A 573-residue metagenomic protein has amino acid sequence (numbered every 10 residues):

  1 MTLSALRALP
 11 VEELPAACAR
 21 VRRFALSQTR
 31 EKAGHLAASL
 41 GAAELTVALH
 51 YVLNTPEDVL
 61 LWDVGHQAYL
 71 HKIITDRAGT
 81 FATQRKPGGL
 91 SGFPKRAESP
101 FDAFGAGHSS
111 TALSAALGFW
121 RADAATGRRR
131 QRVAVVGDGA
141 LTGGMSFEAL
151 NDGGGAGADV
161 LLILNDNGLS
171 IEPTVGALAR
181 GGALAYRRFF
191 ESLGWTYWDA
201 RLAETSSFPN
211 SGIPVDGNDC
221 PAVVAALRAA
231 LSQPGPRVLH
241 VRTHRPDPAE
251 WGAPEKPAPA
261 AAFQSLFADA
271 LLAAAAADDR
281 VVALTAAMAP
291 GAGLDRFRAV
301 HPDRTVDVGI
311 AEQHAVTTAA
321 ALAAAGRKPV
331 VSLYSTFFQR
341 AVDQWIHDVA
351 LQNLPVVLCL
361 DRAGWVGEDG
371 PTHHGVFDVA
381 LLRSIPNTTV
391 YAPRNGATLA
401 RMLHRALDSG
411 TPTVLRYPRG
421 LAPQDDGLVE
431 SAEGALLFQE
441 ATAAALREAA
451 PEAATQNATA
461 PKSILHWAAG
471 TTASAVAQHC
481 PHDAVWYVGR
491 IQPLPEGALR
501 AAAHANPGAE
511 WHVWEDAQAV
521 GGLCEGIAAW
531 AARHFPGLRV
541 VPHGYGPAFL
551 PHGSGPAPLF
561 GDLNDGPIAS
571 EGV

Functional and structural regions predicted by a protein language model:
M1-Q28, G252-P254, G572: Cofactor-/ligand-binding subdomain signature composed of acidic, glycine-rich, tryptophan-containing flexible loops
T2-R7, L26-G34, E98-F104, W195-D199 (+3 more regions): Glycine- and acidic
L3-A19, H71-G88, R280-P290: An acidic intrinsically disordered interaction segment
E31, A42-Y51, A115-W120, G144-N151 (+5 more regions): Short alpha-helical segments and helix-capping/turn motifs at coil-helix boundaries
H35-A156, V281, L294-D295: Cofactor-binding active-site loop characterized by glycine-rich and histidine/acidic residues
T83-A115, A125-R129, G155-P259, S265-L266 (+11 more regions): Thiamine diphosphate
R132, V136-A149, G153, V160 (+5 more regions): Extended, hydrophobic alpha-helical segments in both membrane/secreted and soluble proteins
A392-L407: Conserved glycine-bearing catalytic or ligand-binding loops at nucleotide- and phosphate-handling centers of large
